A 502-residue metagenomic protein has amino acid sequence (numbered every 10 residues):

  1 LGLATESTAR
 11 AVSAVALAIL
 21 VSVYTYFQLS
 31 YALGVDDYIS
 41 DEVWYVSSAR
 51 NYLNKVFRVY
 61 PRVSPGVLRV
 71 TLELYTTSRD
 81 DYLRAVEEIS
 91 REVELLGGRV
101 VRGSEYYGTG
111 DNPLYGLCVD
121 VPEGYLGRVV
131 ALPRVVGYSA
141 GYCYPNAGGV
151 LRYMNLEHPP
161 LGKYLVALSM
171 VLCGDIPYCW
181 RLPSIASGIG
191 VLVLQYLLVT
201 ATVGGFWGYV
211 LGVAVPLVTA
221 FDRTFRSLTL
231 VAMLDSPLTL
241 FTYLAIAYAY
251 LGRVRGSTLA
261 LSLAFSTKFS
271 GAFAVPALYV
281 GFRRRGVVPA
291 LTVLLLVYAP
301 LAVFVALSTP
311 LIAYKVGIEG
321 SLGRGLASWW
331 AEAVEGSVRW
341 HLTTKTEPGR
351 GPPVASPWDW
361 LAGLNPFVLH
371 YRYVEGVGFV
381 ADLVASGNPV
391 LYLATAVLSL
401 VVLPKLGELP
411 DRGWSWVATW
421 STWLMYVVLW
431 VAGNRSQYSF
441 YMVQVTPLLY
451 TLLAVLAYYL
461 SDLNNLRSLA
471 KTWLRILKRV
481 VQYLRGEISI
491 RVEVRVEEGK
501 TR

Functional and structural regions predicted by a protein language model:
A9-V43, R50, N54-F57, Y106-T109 (+2 more regions): Transmembrane signal-anchor helices characteristic of membrane glycosylation enzymes that use polyprenol
I39, T224-P237: Short acidic/glycine- and proline-prone juxtamembrane loop motifs at membrane-interface regions of multi-pass membrane
L156-Y164, C173-V193, L228, A232 (+1 more regions): Loop-to-helix entry region of an early transmembrane alpha helix in multi-pass inner-membrane enzymes
L168, L182-G204, L244, L398-P404: Transmembrane-helix motifs of polytopic, lipid-linked glycan transferases
Y178, Q195-F221, T239-L240, G256: Transmembrane-helix signature of polytopic, membrane-embedded enzymes that assemble or transfer cell-envelope glycans
P237-V254, L448-L452: Specific aromatic-rich, kink-prone transmembrane helix
Y250-S257, L261, F273-L301, L311-G317: Perimembrane helix-loop-helix junctions
A290-V374: Membrane-lumen/periplasm interface segments of specific transmembrane helices in polyprenyl phosphate-linked
